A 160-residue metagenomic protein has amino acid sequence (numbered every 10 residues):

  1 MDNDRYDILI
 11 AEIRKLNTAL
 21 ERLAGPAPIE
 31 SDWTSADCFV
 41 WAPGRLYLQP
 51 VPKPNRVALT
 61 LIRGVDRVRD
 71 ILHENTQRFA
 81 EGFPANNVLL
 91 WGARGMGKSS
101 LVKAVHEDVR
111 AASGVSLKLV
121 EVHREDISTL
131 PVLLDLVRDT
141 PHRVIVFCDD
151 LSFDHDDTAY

Functional and structural regions predicted by a protein language model:
D2-P50: Interdomain "pre-motor" coupling segment immediately N-terminal to P-loop NTPase/helicase cores
N3, I10, N17, R56-L59 (+1 more regions): Replace "adjacent to P-loop NTPase cores in ATP/GTP-dependent enzymes" with "adjacent to NTP-binding cores
D7, Y47-I71: Dynamic helix-loop-helix/coil hinge segments at AAA+ ATPase domain boundaries and subdomain interfaces
V51-K53, Q77-A85: Phosphate-binding P-loop
R67-E81: Pre-Walker A adenine-sensing motif
V68-I71, L101, D126-L130, D156-A159: Helical mechanochemical/support elements of P-loop NTPase systems and associated helical scaffolds
G82-A104: Walker A/P-loop nucleotide-binding motif
D108-V144, L151-D156: AAA+/P-loop NTPase substrate/partner-engagement loops
